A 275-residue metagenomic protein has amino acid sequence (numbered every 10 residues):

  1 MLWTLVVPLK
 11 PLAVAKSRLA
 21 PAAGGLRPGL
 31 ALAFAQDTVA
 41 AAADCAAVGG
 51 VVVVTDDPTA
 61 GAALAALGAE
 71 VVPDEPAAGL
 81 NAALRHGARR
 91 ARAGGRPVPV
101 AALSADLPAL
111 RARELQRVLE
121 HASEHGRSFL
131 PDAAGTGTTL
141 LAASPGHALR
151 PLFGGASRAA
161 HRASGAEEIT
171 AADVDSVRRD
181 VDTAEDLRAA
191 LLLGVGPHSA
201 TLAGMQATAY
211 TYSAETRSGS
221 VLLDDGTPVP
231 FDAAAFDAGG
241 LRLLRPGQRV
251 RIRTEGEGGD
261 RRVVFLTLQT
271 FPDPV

Functional and structural regions predicted by a protein language model:
M1-L19: N-terminal nucleotide-binding beta1-loop-alpha1 segment
A31-V48: A short, N-terminal amphipathic alpha-helix
A63-P99, S157: Short phosphate-binding loop-to-helix
L110-G135: Conserved donor-nucleotide/metal-binding helix-loop-beta segment in metal-dependent transferases, i.e., the alpha-helix
A156-G204: Conserved alpha/beta core of the MobA/IspD/sugar-nucleotide pyrophosphorylase nucleotidyltransferase superfamily
E215-V221: Short aromatic-glycine-enriched beta-strand elements
D237-R251: Short nucleic-acid-contacting surface segments enriched for D/E, G, S/T with interspersed K/R
E255-V275: OB-fold/S1-family single-stranded nucleic acid-binding modules
